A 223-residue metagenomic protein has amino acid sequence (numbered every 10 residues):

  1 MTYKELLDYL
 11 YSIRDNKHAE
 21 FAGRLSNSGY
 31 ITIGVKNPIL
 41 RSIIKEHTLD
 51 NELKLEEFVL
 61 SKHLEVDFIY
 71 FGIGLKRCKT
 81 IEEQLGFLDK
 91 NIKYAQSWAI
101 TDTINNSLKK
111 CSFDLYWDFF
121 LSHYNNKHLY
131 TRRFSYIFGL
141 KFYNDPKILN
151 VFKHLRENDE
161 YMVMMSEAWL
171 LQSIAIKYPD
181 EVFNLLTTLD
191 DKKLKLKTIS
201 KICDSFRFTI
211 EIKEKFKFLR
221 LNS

Functional and structural regions predicted by a protein language model:
M1-S223: Alpha-helical scaffold domains
